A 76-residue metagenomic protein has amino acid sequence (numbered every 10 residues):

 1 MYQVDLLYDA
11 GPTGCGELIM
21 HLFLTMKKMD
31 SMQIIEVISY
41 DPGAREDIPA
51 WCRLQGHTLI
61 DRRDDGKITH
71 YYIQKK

Functional and structural regions predicted by a protein language model:
M1-K76: Domain-level signature for proteins that mediate thiol-based redox and metal-cofactor handling
